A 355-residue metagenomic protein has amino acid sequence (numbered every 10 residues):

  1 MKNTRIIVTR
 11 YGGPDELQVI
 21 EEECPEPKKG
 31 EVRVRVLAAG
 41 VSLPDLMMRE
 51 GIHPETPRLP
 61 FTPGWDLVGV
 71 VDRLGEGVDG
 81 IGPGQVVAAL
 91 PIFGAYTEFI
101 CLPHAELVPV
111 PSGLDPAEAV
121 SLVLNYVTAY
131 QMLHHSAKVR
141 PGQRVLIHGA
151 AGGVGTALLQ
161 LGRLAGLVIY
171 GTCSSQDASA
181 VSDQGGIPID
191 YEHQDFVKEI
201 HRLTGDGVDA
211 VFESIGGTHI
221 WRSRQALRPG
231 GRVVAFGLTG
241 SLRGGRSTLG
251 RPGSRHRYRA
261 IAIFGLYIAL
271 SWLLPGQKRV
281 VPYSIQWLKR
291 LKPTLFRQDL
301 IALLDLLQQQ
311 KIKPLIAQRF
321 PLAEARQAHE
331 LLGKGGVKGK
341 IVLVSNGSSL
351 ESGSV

Functional and structural regions predicted by a protein language model:
K2, G13-E16, E22-V68: N-terminal glycine-rich beta->alpha transition that marks the start or flank of a dinucleotide-binding site
R35, M47, V86-G149: NAD(P)H dinucleotide-binding glycine-rich loop of Rossmann-like/cofactor-binding domains, especially the beta1-alpha1
V68-I92: A glycine-/small-residue-rich N-terminal strand-loop-strand element that serves as the cofactor-binding glycine loop
V127-Q194: Mid-domain Rossmann-like dinucleotide-binding core that forms the NAD(H)/NADP(H) cofactor-binding site
D195-G205: Short amphipathic alpha-helix with an adjacent loop that forms part of the alpha/beta core around
T218-Q309, S345-V355: Glycine-rich phosphate-binding loop and adjacent beta-alpha segment of Rossmann(oid) nucleotide-cofactor-binding
L304-R319, R326-V355: C-terminal capping/lid region of NAD(P)-dependent oxidoreductase domains
